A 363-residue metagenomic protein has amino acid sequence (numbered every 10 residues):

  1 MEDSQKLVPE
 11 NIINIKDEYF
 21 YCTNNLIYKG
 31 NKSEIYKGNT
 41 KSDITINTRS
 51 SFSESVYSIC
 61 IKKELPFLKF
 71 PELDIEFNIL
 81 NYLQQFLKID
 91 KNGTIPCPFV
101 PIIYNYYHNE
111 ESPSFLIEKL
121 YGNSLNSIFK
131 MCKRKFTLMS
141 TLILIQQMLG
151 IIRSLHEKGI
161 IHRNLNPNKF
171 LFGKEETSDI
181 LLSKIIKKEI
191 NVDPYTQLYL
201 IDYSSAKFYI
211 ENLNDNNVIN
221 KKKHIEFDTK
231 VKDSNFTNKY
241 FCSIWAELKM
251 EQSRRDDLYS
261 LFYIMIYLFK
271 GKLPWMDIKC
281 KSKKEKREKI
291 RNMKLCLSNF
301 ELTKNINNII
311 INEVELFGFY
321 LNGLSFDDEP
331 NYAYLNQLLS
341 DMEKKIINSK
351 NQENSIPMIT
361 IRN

Functional and structural regions predicted by a protein language model:
Q5, I15-T48: ATP-binding glycine-rich phosphate-binding loop
S33-Y82: ATP-binding glycine-rich loop module of kinase domains
P98-T137: Conserved structural core of kinase catalytic domains
L144-I145: Activation segment signature within eukaryotic-like protein kinase domains
H156-K174, D179-I190: Catalytic-loop of the protein kinase fold
D202-K207: Activation of the activation-loop gatekeeper triad in protein kinase-fold domains
I219-A246: Conserved activation segment of eukaryotic-like protein kinases, specifically the C-terminal portion of the activation
I244-I306: Conserved C-lobe activation region of Hanks-type protein kinase-like domains
